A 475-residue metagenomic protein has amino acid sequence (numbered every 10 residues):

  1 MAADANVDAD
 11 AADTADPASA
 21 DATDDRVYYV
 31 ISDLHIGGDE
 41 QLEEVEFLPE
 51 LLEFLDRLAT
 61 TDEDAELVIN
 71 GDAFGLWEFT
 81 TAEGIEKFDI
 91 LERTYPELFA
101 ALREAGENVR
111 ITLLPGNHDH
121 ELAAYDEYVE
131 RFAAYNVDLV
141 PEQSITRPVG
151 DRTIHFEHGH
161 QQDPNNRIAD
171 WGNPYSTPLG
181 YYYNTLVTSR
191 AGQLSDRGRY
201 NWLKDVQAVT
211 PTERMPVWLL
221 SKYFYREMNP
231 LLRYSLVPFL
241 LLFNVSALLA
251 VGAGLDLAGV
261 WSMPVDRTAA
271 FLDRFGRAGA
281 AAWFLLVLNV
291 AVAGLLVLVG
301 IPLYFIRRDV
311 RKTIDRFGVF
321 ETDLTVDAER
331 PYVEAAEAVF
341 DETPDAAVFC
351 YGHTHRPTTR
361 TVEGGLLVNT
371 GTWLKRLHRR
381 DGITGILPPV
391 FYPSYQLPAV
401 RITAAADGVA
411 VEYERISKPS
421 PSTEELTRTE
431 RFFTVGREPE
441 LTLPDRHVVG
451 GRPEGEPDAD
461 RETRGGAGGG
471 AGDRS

Functional and structural regions predicted by a protein language model:
A2-N6, D10-S475: Extended recognition/assembly regions associated with phosphoester-bond processing machinery
